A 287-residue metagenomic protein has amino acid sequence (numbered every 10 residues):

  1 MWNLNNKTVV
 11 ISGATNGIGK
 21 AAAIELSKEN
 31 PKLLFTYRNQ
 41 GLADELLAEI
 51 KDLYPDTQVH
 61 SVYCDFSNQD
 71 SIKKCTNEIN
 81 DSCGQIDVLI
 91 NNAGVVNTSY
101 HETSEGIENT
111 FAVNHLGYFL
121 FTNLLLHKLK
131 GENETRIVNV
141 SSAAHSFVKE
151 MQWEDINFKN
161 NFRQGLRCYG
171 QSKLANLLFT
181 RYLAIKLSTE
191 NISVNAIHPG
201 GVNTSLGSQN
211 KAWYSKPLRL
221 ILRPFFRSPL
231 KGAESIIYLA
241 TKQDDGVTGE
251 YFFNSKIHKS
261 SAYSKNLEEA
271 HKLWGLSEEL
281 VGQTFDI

Functional and structural regions predicted by a protein language model:
M1-F35: Canonical Rossmann dinucleotide-binding motif of NAD(H)/NADP(H)-dependent dehydrogenases/reductases, specifically
T8-I11, Q85, L89-I90, I137: Conserved hydrophobic beta-strands of the Rossmann-like cofactor-binding core in SDR/related NAD(P)H-dependent
Q40, V62-K74: The beta1-alpha1 cofactor-binding region of Rossmann-like NAD(H)/NADP(H)-dependent oxidoreductases
Y54-Q58, E78-N91, N97-E102, S193: A glycine-rich helix->loop->beta "capping" turn within Rossmann-like NAD(P)(H)-dependent oxidoreductase domains
D70, K74-D81, Y100, S104-A112: Active-site Tyr-X3-Lys motif and surrounding loop/helix of classical short-chain dehydrogenase/reductase
G94-S99, E108, K130, E134-T189 (+1 more regions): Catalytic loop of short-chain dehydrogenase/reductase
H115-L116: Ankyrin-repeat alpha-helix packing hotspot
S172, A196, R219-K259, K265-H271 (+1 more regions): C-terminal helical subdomain
